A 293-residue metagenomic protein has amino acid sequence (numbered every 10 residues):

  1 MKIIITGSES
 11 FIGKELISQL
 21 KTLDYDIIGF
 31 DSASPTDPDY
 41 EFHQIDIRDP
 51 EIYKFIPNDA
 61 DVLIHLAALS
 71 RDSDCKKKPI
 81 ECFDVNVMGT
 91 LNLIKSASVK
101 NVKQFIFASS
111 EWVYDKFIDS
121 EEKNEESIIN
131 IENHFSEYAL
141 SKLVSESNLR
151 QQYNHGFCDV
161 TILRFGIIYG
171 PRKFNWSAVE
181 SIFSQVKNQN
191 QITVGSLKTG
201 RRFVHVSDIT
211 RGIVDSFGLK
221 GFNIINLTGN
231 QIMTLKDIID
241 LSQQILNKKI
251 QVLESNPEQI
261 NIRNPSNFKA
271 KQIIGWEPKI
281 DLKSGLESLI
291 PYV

Functional and structural regions predicted by a protein language model:
I3-L23: N-terminal Rossmann NAD(P)H-binding glycine-rich loop of SDR-like oxidoreductase domains
E9, F117-S120, L143, S147-R201 (+3 more regions): NAD(P)-dependent short-chain dehydrogenase/reductase
T36-P50: Rossmann-fold cofactor-recognition segment
I47-V85: NAD(P)H-binding glycine-rich loop region in Rossmannoid oxidoreductase-like domains and their noncatalytic homologs
A68, F83-T90, I106-S109, S141-K142: Short alpha-helix in the Rossmann-fold core of NAD(P)-dependent oxidoreductases
E81-F83, H134-L143, W176-E180, R202-F203 (+1 more regions): Short-chain dehydrogenase/reductase
L91-E137: Conserved Rossmann-fold NAD(P)-dependent oxidoreductase catalytic core, especially the SDR/UDP-sugar
V186-V293: C-terminal substrate-binding subdomain of Rossmann-fold SDR/epimerase-dehydratase oxidoreductases
